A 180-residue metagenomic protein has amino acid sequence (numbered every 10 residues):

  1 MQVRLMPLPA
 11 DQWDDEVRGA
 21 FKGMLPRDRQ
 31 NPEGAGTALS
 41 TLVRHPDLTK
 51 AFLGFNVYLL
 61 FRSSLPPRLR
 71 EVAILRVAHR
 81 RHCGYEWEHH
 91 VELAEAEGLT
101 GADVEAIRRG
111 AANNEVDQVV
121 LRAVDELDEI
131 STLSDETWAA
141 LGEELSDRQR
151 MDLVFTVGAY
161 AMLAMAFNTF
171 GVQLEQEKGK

Functional and structural regions predicted by a protein language model:
M1-L65, F170-K180: Acidic, glycine/proline-rich low-complexity segments that act as flexible tails and inter-domain linkers
A38, L42, F52-L59, V72-A78 (+3 more regions): Short alpha-helical scaffolding segments that buttress acidic/His motifs in well-ordered protein cores
K50, L65, E71-V72, V77-E97 (+1 more regions): Conserved alpha-helical segments that form or flank metal/cofactor-binding pockets of metalloenzymes
L93-I107, F167-K180: C-terminal end-helix/capping segment
E97-A123: A contiguous pocket-lining binding segment that forms or flanks enzyme active sites
N113-W138, G142: Strongly charged, low-complexity linkers/loops
S146-D147: Transmembrane-helix boundary/entry motifs in multi-pass membrane transporters
